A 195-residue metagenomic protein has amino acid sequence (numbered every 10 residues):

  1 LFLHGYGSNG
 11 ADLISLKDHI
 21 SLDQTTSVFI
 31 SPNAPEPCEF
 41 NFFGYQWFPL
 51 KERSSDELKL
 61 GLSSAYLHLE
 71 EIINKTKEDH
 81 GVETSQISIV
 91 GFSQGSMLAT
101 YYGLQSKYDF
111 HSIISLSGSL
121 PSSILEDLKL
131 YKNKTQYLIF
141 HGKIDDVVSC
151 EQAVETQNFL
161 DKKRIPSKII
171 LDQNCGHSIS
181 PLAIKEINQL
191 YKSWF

Functional and structural regions predicted by a protein language model:
F2-V82, Q86: Serine-hydrolase catalytic machinery in alpha/beta-hydrolase-like enzymes
S15, Y101-Q105: Active-site signature of alpha/beta-hydrolase-fold catalytic machinery across serine- and Asp/Cys-nucleophile hydrolases
N41-Q46, G118-Y137: Flexible "cap/lid" loop of the alpha/beta hydrolase fold
S88-G91, L116, F140: Short beta-strand immediately N-terminal to the catalytic nucleophile in serine-hydrolase-like folds
V90-G95, A99: Gly/Ala-rich beta-loop-alpha elbow adjacent to hydrolase catalytic centers
Y108-P121: A conserved short beta-strand
L138, E151-F195: C-terminal catalytic histidine-bearing segment of alpha/beta-hydrolase fold enzymes
L138-H141, D145: Short beta-strand/loop motif that positions the catalytic acidic residue of the alpha/beta-hydrolase fold
